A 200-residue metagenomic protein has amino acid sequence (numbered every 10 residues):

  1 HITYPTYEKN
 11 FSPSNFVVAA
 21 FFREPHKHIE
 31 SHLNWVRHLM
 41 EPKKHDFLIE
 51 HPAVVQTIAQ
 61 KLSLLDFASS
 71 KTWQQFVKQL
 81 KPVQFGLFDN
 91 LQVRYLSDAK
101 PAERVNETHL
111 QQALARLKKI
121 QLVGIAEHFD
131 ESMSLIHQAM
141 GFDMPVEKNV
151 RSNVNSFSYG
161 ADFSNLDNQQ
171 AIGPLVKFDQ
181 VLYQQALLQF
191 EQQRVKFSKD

Functional and structural regions predicted by a protein language model:
H1-F21, K27-K148: PAPS-dependent sulfotransferase catalytic domain
I2-T6, D98-A99, Q111, P145-D200: PAPS-dependent sulfotransferase catalytic core
E24, I136, D179, Y183: A residue-level signal for conserved active-site and pocket-lining positions in enzyme catalytic cores
